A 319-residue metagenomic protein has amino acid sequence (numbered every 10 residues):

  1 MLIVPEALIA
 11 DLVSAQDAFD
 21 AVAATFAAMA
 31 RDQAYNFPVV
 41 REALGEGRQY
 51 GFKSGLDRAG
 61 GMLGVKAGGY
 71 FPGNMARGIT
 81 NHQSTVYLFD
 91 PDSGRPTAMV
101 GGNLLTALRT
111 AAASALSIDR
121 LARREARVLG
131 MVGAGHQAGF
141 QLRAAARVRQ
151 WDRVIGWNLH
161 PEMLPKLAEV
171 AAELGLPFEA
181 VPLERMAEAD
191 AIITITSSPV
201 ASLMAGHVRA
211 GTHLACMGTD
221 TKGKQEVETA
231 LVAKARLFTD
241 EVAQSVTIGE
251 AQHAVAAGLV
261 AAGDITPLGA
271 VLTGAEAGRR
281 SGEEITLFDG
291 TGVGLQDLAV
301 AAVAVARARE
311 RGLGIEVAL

Functional and structural regions predicted by a protein language model:
M1-T106, A115, E125, T266 (+2 more regions): N-terminal ligand-binding/catalytic initiation module
E6-I9, Q225-L319: Adenosine-phosphate binding glycine-rich loop
R109-L129, H136-V148: Short internal alpha-helix immediately C-terminal to a glycine-rich phosphate-binding loop in Rossmann-like
E125-R127, D152, T212: Nucleotide donor/acceptor-binding cores
L129-G130, T286: Conserved beta-strand elements of the Class I
G135, L159-H160, D220: Residues in the short beta-alpha loop(s) of Rossmann-like NAD(P)-binding domains
R147-A171: NAD(P)-binding Rossmann-fold cofactor-contacting core
L176-L259: Rossmann-like adenosine-cofactor binding region
